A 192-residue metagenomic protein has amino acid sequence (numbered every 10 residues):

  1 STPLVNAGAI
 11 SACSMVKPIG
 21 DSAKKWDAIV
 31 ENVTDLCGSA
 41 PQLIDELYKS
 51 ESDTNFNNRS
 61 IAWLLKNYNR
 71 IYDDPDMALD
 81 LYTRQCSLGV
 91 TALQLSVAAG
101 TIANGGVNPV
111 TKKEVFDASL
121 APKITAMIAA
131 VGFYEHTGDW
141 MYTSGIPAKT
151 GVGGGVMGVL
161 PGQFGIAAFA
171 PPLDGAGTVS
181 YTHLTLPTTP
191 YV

Functional and structural regions predicted by a protein language model:
S1-Q85: Active-site-adjacent helix/loop patches that line small-molecule binding or acyl-intermediate pockets
S11, G89-V107, L160-P171: Active-site-proximal alpha-helical segments within enzyme catalytic domains
L43-E46, V110-K113, G138-W140: Flexible, glycine/charged-enriched surface loops at secondary-structure junctions
G106-M127: Conserved active-site-proximal loop/helix segments of enzymes involved in bacterial cell-wall and related
A130-P161, A167-A170: Short, Gly/Ser/Thr-enriched beta-strand-loop segments that form substrate-interacting elements of hydrolase/peptidase
T182-T188: Conserved small/polar residues in nucleotide/adenosyl-binding loops
